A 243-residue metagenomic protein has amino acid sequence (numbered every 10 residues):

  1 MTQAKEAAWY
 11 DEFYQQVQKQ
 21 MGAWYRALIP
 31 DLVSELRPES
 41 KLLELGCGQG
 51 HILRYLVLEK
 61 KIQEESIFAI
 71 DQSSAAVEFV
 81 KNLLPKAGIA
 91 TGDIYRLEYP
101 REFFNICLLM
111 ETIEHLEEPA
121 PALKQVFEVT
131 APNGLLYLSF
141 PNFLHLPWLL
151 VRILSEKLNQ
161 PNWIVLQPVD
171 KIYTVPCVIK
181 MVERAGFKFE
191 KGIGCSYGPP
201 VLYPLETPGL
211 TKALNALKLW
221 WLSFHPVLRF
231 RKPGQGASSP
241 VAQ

Functional and structural regions predicted by a protein language model:
M1-P100, I106, L123, G194-Y197 (+4 more regions): Conserved N-terminal segment of class I S-adenosyl-L-methionine
Q3-W24, H51, Q72, E117-Q125 (+2 more regions): S-adenosyl-L-methionine-dependent methyltransferase catalytic module, highlighting the catalytic core
P38, R101-E102, E118, P132: Active-site acidic short loop of glycosyltransferases
E78, T130, E183, A242-Q243: N-terminal non-cleavable signal-anchor helices
I106-E117: A short SAM/SAH-binding and catalytic strip from SAM-dependent methyltransferases
Q235-Q243: A short, highly charged, low-complexity intrinsically disordered segment
